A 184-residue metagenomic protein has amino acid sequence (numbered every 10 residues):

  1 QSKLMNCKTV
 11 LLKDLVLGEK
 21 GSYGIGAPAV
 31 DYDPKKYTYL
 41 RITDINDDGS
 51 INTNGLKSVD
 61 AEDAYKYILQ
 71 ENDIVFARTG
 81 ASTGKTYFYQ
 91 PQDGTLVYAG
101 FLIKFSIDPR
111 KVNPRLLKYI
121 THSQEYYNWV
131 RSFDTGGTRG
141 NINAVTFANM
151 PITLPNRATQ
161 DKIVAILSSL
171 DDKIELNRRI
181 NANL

Functional and structural regions predicted by a protein language model:
Q1-Y23, N149-N183: Non-catalytic DNA-recognition/assembly elements of restriction-modification systems
T9-A29, T38, T43-I74, Y89: Sequence-specific dsDNA recognition surfaces
I25-D33, S132-D134: Short coil/turn segments at secondary-structure boundaries
R41-I42, A61-H122: A short beta-sheet element
L96-I103, R115, T135-V164: A short glycine-rich beta-alpha junction/loop motif
H122-E125, P151-T153: Well-ordered mid-protein domain cores that form the structural environment of catalytic cofactors
